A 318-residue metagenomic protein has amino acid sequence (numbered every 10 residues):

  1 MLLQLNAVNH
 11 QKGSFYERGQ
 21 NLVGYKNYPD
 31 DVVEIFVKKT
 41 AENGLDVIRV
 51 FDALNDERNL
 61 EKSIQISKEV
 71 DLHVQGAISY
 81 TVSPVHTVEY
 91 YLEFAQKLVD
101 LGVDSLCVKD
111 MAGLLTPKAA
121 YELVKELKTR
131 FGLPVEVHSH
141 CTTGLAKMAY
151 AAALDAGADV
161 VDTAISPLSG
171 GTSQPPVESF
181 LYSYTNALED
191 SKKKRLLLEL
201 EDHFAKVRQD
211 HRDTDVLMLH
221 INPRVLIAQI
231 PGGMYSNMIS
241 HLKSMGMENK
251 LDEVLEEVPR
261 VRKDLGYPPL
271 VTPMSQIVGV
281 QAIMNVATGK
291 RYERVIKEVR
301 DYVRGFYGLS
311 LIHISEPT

Functional and structural regions predicted by a protein language model:
M1-S63, E69, H73, I78-F94 (+1 more regions): Active-site beta->alpha loop and helix N-cap motifs at the rims of alpha/beta catalytic domains
V50, L106, G157: Conserved, mostly hydrophobic/aromatic
E93-F94, G144-A156: Catalytic cores of alpha/beta
M148, S173, L181-Y182, D190-M247: Core active-site phosphate/anionic-ligand binding loop and the adjoining beta-turn-alpha structural block in enzyme
A158-S173: Glycine-rich phosphate-binding active-site loops on the catalytic face of alpha/beta enzymes
Y235, K243-R304: Non-catalytic interaction/regulatory modules that flank or connect domains
I312-T318: Residue-level detector of conserved catalytic or cofactor/ligand-binding positions in enzyme active sites
